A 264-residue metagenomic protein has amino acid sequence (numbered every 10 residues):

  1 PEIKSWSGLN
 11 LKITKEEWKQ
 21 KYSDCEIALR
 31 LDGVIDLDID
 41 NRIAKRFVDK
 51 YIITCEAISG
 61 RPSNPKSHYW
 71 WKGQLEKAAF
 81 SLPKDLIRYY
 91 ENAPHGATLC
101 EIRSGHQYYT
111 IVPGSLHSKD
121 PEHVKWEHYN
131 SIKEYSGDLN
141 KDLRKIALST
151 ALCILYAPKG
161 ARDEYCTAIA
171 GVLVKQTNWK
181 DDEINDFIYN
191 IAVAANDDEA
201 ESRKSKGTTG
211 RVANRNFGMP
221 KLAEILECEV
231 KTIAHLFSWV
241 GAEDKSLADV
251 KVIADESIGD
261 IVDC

Functional and structural regions predicted by a protein language model:
P1-T150, W179: Conserved phosphate/metal-binding and DNA-contacting active-site motifs used in DNA phosphodiester-bond processing
L75, L116, S131-A254: Modules that initiate DNA replication and primer synthesis
K251-C264: Conserved glycine-centered beta->alpha loop in an early N-terminal alpha/beta scaffold
